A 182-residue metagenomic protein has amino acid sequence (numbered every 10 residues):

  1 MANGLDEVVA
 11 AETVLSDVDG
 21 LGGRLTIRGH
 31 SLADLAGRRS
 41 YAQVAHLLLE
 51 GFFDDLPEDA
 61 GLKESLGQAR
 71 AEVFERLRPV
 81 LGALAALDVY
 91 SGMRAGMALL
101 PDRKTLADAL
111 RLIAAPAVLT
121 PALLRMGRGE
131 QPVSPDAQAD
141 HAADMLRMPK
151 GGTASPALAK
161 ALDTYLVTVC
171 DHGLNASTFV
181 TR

Functional and structural regions predicted by a protein language model:
M1-R182: Hydrophobic alpha-helical bundle cores within soluble ligand-binding/oligomerization subdomains
